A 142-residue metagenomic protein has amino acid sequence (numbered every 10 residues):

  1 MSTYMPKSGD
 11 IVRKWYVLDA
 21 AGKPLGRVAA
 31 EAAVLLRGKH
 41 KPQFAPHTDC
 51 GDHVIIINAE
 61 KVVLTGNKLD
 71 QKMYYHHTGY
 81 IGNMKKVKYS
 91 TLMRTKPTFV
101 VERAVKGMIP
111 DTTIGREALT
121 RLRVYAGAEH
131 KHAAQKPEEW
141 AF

Functional and structural regions predicted by a protein language model:
M1-R103, T113, K131-F142: Ribosome large-subunit tunnel/peptidyl-transferase-proximal elements
E102, I109-K131: C-terminal structural segments of small proteins and small subunits
